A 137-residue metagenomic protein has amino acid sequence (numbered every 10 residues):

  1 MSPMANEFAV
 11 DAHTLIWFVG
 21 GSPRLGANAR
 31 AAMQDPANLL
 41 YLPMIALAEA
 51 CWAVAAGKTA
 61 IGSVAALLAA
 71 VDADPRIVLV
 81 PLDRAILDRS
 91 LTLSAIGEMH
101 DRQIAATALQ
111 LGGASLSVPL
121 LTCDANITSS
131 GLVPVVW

Functional and structural regions predicted by a protein language model:
M1-L42, A56-A70, L116, S129: Short, well-structured N-terminal submotif of metal-dependent ribonuclease cores
T14, A46, I86, I104 (+1 more regions): Alpha-helix capping/helix-boundary segments
G21-S22, A53-A56, L93, V133-P134: Residue-level signal for well-ordered alpha-helical positions
A50: Phosphate/NTP-binding elements of NTP-utilizing enzymes
T59-A65, A73-C123: Active-site neighborhoods of divalent-metal-dependent phosphate/nucleic-acid chemistry enzymes
A125-P134: Short loop/helix-cap segments at secondary-structure boundaries that form the rim of catalytic
